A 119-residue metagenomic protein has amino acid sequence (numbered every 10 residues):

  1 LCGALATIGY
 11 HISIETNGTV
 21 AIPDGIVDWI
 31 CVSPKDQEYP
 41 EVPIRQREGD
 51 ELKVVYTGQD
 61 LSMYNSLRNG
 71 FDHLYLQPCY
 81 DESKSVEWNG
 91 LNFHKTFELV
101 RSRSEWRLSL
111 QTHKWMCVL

Functional and structural regions predicted by a protein language model:
L1-L119: Conserved AdoMet/S-adenosylmethionine-binding subsite of the radical SAM
